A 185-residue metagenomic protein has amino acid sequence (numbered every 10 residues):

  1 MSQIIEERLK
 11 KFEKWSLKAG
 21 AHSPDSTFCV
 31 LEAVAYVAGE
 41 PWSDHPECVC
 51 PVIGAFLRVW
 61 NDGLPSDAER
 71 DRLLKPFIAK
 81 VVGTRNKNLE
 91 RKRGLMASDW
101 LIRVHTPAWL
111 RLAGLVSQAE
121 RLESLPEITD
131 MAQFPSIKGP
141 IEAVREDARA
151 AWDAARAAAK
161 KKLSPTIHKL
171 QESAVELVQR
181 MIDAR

Functional and structural regions predicted by a protein language model:
M1-R185: Short, glycine-biased loop/turn motifs at secondary-structure junctions and in low-complexity Ser/Thr/Pro-rich termini
